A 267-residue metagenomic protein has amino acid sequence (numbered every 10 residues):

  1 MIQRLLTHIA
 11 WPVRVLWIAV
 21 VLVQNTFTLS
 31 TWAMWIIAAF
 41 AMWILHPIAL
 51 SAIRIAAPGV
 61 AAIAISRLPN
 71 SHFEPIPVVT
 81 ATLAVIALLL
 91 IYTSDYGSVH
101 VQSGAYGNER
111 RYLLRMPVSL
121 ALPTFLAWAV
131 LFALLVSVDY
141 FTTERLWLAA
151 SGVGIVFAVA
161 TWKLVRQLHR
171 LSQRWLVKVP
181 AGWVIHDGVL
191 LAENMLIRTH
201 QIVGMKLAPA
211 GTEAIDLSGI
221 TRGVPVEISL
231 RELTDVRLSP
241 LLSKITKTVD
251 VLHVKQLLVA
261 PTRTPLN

Functional and structural regions predicted by a protein language model:
M1-H72: Membrane-anchoring hydrophobic segments
M1-H8, E74-L134: N-terminal membrane-targeting/pre-transmembrane regions
L29-I37, I76-I86, A149-A158: Hydrophobic core segments of alpha-helical transmembrane domains in multi-pass membrane proteins
S103-V177: Anionic N-terminal interaction surfaces
Y140-T161, E213-V236: Hydrophobic alpha-helical transmembrane segments and immediately flanking/interface helices in integral membrane
L164-I197: Conserved beta-hairpin
W183-I185, M195-T212: Phosphoinositide-dependent membrane-docking surfaces
T221-N267: A membrane-cytosol interface segment of integral membrane proteins
